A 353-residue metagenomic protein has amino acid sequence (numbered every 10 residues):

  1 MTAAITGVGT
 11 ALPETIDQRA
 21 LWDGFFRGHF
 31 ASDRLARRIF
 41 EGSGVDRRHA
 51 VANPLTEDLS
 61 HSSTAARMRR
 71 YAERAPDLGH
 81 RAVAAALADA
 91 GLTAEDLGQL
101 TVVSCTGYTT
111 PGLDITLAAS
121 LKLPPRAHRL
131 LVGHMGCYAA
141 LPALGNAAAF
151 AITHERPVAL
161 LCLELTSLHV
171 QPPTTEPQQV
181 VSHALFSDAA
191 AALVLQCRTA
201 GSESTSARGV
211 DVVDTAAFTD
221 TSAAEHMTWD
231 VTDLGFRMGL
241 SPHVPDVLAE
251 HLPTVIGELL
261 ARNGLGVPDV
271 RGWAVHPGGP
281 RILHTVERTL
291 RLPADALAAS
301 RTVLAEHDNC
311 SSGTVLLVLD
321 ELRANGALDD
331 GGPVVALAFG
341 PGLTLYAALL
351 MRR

Functional and structural regions predicted by a protein language model:
M1-E73, P172-E250, T254-E258, F339 (+1 more regions): Condensing-enzyme catalytic core mediating Claisen C-C bond formation in acyl metabolism
M1-T2, A94-G98, P125-H128, T153-V158 (+6 more regions): Short coil/turn connectors at secondary-structure junctions
T6-G9, V103, G133, P157-E164 (+2 more regions): Short beta-strand segments
V45-S60, T64-L123, L130-H134, V267-L283: Conserved beta-ketoacyl condensing-enzyme motif
A65-Y71, V102, R129-V132, Q178-V180 (+2 more regions): A short glycine/serine-rich beta->alpha loop
A82-L97, S202-S204, T254-R271, L322-A327: Phosphate/pyrophosphate-binding loops at sites that engage ATP/ADP/AMP, CoA/4′-phosphopantetheine, polyphosphate
C105-G107, P124-R126, L131-E155, A249 (+2 more regions): Claisen-condensing/thiolase-fold acyl-transfer catalytic domains that form or cleave C-C bonds in fatty acid
T109-T116, L160-V181, D214-T232, G279-R288 (+2 more regions): Active-site-adjacent elements of ketosynthase-type condensing enzymes
